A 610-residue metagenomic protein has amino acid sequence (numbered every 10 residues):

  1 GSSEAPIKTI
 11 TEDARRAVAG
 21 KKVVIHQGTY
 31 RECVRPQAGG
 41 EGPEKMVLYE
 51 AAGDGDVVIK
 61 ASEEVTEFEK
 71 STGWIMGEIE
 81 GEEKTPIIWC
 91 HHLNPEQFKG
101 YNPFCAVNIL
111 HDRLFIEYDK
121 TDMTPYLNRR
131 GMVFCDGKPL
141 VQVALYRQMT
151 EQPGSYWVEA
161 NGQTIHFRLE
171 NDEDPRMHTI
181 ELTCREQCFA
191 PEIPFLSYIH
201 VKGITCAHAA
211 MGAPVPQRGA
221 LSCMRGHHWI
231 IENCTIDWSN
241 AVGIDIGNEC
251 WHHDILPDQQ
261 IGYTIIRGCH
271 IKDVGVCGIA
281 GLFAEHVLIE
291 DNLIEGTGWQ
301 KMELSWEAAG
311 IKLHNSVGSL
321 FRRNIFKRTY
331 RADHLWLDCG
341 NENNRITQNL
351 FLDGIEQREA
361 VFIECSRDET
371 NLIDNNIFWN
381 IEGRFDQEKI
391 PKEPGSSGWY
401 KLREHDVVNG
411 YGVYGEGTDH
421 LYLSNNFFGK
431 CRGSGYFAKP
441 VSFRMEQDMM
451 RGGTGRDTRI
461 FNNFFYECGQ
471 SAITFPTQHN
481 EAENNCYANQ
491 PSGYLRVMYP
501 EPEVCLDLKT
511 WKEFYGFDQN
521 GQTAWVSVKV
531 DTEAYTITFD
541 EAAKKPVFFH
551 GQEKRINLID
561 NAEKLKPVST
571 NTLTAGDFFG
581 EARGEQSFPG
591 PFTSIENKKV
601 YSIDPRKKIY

Functional and structural regions predicted by a protein language model:
G1-R225, T235-D237, G243-D245, H252-P257 (+3 more regions): Extracellular polysaccharide-degrading/modifying enzymes targeting complex plant/algal/animal polysaccharides
D13, I25-G28, V47, I204 (+6 more regions): Residue-level detection of beta-strand scaffold positions
E32, E181, E232, E290 (+1 more regions): Acidic-residue sensor for enzyme active/binding pockets
G42, Q187-F189, A210-M224, N240-P546: Glycine- and acidic/polar-rich repeat regions and solenoidal domains
